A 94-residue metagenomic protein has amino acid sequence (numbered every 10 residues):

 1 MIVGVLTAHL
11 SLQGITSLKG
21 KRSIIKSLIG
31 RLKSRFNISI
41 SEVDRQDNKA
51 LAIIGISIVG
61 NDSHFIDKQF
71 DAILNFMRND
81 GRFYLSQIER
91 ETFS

Functional and structural regions predicted by a protein language model:
V3, S41-V59, E91-F93: Short, charge-patterned binding micro-sites
G4-G14, L18: Short glycine-/aliphatic-rich beta-strand segments at the starts of folded cytosolic domains
L10-L12, I56-D62: Short beta-strand-to-loop capping motifs
K21: C-terminal binding/interaction regions
V59-S94: C-terminal structural segments of small proteins and small subunits
